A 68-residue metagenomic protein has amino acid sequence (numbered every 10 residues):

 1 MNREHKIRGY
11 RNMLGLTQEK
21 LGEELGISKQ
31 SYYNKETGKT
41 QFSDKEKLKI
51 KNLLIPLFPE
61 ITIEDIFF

Functional and structural regions predicted by a protein language model:
M1-M13, I61: A short, Lys/Arg-rich alpha-helix, primarily the initiator
R8, E19, E64: Residues within the helices of the helix-turn-helix
R11, G22, K51: The alpha-helix within a helix-turn-helix
G15-N34: Short alpha-helical DNA-recognition segment
K39-D44: Short, solvent-exposed alpha-helical "recognition" segments
K45-I61: DNA major-groove recognition helix of helix-turn-helix/homeodomain DNA-binding modules
T62-F68: Short amphipathic recognition helices of helix-turn-helix/homeodomain-type DNA-binding modules
